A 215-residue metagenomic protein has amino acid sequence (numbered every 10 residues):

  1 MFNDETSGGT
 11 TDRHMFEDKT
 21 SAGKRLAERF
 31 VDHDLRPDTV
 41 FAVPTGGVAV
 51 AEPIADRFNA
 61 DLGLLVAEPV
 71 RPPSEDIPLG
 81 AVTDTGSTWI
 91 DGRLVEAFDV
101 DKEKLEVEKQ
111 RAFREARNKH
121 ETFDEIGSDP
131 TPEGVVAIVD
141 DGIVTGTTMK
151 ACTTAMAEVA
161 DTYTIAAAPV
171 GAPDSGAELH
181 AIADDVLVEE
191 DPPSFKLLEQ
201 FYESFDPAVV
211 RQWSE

Functional and structural regions predicted by a protein language model:
M1-E215: PRPP-associated nucleotide enzymes
